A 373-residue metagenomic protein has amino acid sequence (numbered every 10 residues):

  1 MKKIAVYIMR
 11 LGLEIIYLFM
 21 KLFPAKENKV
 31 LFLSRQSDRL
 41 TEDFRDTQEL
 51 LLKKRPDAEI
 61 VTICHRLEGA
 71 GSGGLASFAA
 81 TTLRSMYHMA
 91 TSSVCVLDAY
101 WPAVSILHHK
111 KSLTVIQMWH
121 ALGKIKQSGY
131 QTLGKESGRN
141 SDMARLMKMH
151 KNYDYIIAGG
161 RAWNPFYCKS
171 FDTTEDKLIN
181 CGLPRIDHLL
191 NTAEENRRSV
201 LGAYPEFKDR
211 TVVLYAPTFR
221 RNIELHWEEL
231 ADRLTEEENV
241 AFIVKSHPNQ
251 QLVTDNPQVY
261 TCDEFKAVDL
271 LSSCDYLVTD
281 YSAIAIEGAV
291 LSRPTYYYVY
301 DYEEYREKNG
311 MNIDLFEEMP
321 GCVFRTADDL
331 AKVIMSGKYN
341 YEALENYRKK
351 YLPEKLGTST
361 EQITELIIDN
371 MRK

Functional and structural regions predicted by a protein language model:
M1-S37: Membrane-proximal basic amphipathic "stem/tether" segments
E27-N28, L113, R210-V213: Nucleotide donor/acceptor-binding cores
L31-N191: Active-site and donor-binding regions of nucleotide-sugar-utilizing enzymes
L40-L52, S170, N180-D255, F324 (+2 more regions): Conserved catalytic-core segment of nucleotide-activated headgroup transferases in glycan assembly
C95-H109, L113-W119, F265-N309: A donor-sugar binding/catalytic signature common to diverse glycosyltransferases and related nucleotide-sugar
Q258-E264: Active-site donor-binding acidic/aromatic loop of nucleotide-activated sugar and phosphosugar transferases involved
A283-Y351: Catalytic binding pocket for nucleotide-activated donors in carbohydrate/polymer assembly enzymes
L356-K373: C-terminal alpha-helical cap of glycosyltransferases
